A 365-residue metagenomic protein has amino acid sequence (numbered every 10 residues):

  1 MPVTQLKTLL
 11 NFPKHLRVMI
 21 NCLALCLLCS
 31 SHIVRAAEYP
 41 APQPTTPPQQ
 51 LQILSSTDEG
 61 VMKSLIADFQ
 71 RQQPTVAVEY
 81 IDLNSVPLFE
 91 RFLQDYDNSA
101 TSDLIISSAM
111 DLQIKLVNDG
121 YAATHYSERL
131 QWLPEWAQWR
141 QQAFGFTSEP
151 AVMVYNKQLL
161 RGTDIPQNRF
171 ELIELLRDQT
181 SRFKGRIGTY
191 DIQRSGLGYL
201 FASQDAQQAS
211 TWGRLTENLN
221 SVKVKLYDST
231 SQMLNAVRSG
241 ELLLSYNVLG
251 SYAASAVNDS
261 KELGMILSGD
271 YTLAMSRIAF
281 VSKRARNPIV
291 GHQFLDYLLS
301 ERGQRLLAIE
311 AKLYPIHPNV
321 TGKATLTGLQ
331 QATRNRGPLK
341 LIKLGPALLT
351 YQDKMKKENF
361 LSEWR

Functional and structural regions predicted by a protein language model:
A36-I114: Early extracytoplasmic/lumenal segment of secretory-pathway proteins
S56, K63, T101, S107-D228 (+1 more regions): Extracytoplasmic ligand-binding site segments that recognize negatively charged/polar headgroups
S99-S107, L226, L243-V248, G264-M265: Paired acidic/hydrophobic, glycine-rich loop segments that form the ligand-binding mouth/hinge of periplasmic-binding
D111-K115, R238, L243-E262: A ligand-binding cleft/hinge motif common to bilobed small-molecule-binding domains
E135, E149, T216-N220, D259-K283: Periplasmic-binding protein-like
V154-L159, F201-S203, M275-N287, L306-L307: A bilobed periplasmic-binding-protein/Venus flytrap-type ligand-binding module shared by bacterial periplasmic
S282-K340: Mature extracytoplasmic/periplasmic domains
P338-R365: Conserved C-terminal helix/tail region of periplasmic/extracytoplasmic solute-binding proteins
